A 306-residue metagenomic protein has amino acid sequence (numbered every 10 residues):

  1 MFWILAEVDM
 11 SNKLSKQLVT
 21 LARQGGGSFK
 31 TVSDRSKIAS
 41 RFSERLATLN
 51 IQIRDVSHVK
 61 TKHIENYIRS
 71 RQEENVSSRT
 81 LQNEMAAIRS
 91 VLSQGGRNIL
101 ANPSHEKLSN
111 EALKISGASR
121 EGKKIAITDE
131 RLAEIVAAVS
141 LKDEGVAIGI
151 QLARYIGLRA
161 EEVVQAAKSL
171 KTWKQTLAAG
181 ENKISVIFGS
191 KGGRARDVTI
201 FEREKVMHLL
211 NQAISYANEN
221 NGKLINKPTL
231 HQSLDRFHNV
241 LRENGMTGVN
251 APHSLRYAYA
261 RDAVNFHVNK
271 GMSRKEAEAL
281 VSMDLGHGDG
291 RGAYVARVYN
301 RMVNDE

Functional and structural regions predicted by a protein language model:
V19-R120: N-terminal core-binding DNA-recognition domain of tyrosine recombinases/integrases
K114-E134, G192-E204: DNA breakage-rejoining catalytic core of tyrosine-based enzymes
D129-A160: Basic, Lys/Arg- and aromatic-enriched nucleic-acid-binding interface segment
G149-I150, E161-A166, V281: Alpha-helix N-cap/helix-start motif at helix boundaries, enriched for small hydrophobics
Q165-V206: Conserved tyrosine-mediated DNA breakage-rejoining catalytic core shared by Y-recombinases
F201-R261: Active-site/catalytic core of tyrosine-dependent DNA strand-transfer enzymes
T247-V268, E278-M283, H287: Short basic/aromatic active-site micro-motif
M283-E306: Catalytic-site neighborhood detector that most strongly recognizes the C-terminal catalytic loop/helix of tyrosine
